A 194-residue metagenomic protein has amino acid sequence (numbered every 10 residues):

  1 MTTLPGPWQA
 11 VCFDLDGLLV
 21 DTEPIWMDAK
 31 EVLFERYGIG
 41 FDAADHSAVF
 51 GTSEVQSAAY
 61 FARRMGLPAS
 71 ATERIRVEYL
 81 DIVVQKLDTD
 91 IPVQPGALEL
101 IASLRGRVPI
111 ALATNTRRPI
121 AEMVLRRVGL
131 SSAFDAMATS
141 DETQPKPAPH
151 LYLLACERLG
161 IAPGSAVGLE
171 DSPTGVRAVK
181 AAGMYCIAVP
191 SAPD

Functional and structural regions predicted by a protein language model:
M1-Q9, A102, R118-D194: Asp-based, Mg2+/Mn2+-dependent phosphohydrolase catalytic module
T2-A48: Active-site neighborhood of HAD-like aspartate-dependent phosphohydrolases
P7, Q85-L112, R118, E122 (+1 more regions): Short, acidic loop-to-helix structural element flanking the phosphoryl-transfer center in phosphate-processing enzymes
L33, Y37, F41-V55, V84 (+2 more regions): Anionic, Ser/Thr-rich low-complexity intrinsically disordered regions
L33-F34, V55-P68, V124, A155-C156: Helix-loop "lid/cap" segments that line or gate small-molecule binding pockets
I39-F41, L67, L130, G160-I161: Helix N-cap/coil-helix junction residues
G40, F61-E99: Metal-dependent phosphoesterase signature
G40, P109-I110, Y185: Residue-level detector of anion-binding/catalytic polar loops
